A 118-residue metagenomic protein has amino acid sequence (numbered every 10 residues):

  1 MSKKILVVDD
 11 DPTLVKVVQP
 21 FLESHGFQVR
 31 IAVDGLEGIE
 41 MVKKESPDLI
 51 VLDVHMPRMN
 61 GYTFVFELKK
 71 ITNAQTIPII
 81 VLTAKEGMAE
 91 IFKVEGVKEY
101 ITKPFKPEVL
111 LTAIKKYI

Functional and structural regions predicted by a protein language model:
D11-V15, P107: Short acidic/polar segment at the start of the alpha1 helix of CheY-like receiver
K16-S24: Charged docking surfaces used in two-component/phosphorelay signaling
G26-V33, M41: Short hydrophobic/Thr-rich beta-strand motif most characteristic of the beta2 strand and flanking loop of CheY-like
D34-E37, N60-F66: Acidic catalytic/metal-coordinating carboxylates
E45-V51: Active-site beta3 strand of CheY-like receiver
M56: Receiver (REC) domain active-site loop signature in two-component systems and cognate sites in sensor histidine kinases
T63, E86-T102, E108-K116: Alpha4 helix (beta4-alpha4-beta5 surface) of REC/receiver domains from two-component response regulators
I80-L82: Hydrophobic/aromatic residues positioned on beta-strands within the core alpha/beta folds
